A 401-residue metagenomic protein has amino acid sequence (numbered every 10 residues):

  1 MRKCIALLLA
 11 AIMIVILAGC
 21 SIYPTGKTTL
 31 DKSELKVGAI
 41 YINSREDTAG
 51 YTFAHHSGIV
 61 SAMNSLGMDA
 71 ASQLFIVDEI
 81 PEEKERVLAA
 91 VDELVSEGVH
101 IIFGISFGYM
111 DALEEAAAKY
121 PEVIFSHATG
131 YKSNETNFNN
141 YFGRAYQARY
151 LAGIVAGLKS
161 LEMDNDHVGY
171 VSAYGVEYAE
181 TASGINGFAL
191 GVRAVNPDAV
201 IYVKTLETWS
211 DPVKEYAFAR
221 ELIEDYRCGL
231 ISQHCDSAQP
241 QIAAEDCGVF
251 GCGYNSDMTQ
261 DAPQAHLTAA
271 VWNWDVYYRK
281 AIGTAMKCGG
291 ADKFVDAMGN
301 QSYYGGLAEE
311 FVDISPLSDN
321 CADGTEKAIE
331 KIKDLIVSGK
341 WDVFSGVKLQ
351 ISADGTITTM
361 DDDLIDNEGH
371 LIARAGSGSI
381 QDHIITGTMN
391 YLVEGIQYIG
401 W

Functional and structural regions predicted by a protein language model:
M1-A11: Positively charged n-region of N-terminal signal peptides that target proteins for export
I16-G19: C-terminal motif of bacterial Sec signal peptides marking the signal peptidase cleavage site
I22-W401: A residue-level marker of the well-folded mature domains of exported/periplasmic proteins
